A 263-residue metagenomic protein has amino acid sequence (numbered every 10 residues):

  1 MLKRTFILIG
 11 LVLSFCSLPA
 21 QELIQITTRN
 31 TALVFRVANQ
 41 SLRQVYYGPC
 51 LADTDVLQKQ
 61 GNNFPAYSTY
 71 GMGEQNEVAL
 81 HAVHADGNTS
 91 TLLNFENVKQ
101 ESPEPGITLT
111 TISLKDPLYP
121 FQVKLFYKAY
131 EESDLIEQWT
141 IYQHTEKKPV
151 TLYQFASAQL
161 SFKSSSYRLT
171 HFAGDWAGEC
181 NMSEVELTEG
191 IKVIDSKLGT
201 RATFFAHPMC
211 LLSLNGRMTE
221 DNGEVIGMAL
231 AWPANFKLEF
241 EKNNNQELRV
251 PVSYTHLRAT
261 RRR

Functional and structural regions predicted by a protein language model:
M1-E22: Bacterial Sec-dependent N-terminal signal peptides
E22-V34, A38-V252: Polysaccharide-binding surfaces and accessory modules of carbohydrate-active proteins
T255-T260: Conserved small/polar residues in nucleotide/adenosyl-binding loops
